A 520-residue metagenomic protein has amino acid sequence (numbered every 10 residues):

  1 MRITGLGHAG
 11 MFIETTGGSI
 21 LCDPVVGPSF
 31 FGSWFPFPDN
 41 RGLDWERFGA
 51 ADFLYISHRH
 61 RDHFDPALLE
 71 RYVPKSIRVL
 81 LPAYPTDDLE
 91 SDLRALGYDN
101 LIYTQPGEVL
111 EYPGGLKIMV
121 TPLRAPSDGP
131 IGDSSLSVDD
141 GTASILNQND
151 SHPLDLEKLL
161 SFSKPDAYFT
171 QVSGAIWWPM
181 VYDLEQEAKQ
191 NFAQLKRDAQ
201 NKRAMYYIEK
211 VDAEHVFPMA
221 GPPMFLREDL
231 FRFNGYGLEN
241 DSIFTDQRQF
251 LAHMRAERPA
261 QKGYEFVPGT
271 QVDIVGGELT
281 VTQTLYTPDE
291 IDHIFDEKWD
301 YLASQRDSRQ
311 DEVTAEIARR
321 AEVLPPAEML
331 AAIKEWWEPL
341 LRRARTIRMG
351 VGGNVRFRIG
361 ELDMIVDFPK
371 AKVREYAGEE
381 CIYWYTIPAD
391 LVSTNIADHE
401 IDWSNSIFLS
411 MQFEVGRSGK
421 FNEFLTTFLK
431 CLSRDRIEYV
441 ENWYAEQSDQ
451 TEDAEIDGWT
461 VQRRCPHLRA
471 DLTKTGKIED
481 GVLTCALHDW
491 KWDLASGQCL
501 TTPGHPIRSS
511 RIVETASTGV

Functional and structural regions predicted by a protein language model:
M1-G42, R434-A454: Zn-dependent metallo-beta-lactamase
G5-T16, E111-D166: Catalytic core of the metallo-beta-lactamase
T16-R59, P66-R71, D128, P153-K164 (+3 more regions): Pre-active-site segment of Zn-dependent metallo-hydrolases
L21-D23, A50-F64, L80-A83, L146-S151 (+7 more regions): Active-site neighborhood of phospho(di)ester-bond hydrolases with catalytic His/Asp-centered motifs
D65, A445-V520: Rieske [2Fe-2S] iron-sulfur-binding domain
R78-L81, L156-R258: Cap/insert and terminal regions of metallo-dependent hydrolase folds
P82-A143, T245, A252, Y264-V267 (+2 more regions): Metallo-beta-lactamase
V272-R464, D471-T475, L483: Feature captures hydrophobic
